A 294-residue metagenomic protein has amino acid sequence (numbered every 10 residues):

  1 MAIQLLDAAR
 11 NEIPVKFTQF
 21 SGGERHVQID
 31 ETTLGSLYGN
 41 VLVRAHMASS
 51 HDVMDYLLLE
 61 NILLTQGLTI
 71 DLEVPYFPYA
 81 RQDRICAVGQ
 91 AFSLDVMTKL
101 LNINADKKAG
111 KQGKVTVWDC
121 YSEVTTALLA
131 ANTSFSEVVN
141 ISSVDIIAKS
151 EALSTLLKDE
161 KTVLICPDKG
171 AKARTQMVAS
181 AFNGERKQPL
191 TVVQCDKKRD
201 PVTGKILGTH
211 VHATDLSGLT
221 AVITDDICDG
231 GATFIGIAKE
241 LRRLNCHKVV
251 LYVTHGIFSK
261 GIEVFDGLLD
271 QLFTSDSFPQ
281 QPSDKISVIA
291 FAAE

Functional and structural regions predicted by a protein language model:
M1-E294: PRPP-associated nucleotide enzymes
